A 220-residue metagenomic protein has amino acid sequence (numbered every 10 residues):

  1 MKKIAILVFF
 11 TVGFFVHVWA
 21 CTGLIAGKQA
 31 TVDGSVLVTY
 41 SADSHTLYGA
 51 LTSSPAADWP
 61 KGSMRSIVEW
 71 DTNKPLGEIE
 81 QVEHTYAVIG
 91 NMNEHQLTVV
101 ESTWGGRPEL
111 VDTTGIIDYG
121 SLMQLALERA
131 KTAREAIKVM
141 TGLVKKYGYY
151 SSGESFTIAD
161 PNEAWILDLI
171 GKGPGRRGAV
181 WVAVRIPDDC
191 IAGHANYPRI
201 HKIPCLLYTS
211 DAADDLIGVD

Functional and structural regions predicted by a protein language model:
M1-I4: Positively charged n-region of N-terminal signal peptides that target proteins for export
L7-F14: Bacterial N-terminal signal peptides
F15-A20: Sec/Tat signal peptide C-region and signal peptidase I cleavage site
T22-Q29, D33-S41: N-terminal module-boundary/linker segments of secreted carbohydrate-active enzymes
G27-A30, T98-T103, I117-G148: Alpha/propeptide regions of enzymes that mature by internal proteolysis
G34, A42-K74: Active-site-surrounding "flap" and adjacent substrate/cofactor-binding loops of secreted or lumenal enzymes, prototyped
N93, V100-W104, T114, T141-I203: Catalytic cofactor-binding cores of redox enzymes
Y208-A213: Conserved small/polar residues in nucleotide/adenosyl-binding loops
